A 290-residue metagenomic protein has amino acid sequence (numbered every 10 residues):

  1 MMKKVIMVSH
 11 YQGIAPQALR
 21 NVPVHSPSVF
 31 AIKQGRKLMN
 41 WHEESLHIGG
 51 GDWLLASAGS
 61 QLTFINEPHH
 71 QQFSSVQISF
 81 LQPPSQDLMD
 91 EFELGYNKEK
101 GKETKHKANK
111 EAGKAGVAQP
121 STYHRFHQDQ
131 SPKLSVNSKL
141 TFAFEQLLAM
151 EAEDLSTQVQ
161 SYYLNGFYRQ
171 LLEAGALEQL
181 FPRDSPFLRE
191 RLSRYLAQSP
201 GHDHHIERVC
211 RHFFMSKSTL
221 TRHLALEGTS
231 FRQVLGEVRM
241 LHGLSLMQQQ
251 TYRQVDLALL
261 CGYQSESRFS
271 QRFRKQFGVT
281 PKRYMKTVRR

Functional and structural regions predicted by a protein language model:
M2-R125: N-terminal regulatory/effector-sensing and dimerization cores that precede helix-turn-helix DNA-binding domains
G51, L220, R268-F269, F273: Short hydrophobic/aromatic patch on the recognition helix
N109, H124-V136, E151-N165, R169-R208 (+3 more regions): Short, Lys/Arg-enriched, Trp-marked, Pro/Gly-tolerant hinge/linker segments that flank
E207, S218, R253-V255, S267: Residues within helix-turn-helix
R211, R222, L259, K275: Alpha-helical residues within the helix-turn-helix
L226-S265, K286-R290: Terminal helix-turn-helix DNA-binding modules in bacterial transcription factors
L259, S265-S267, Q271, F277: C-terminal structured interaction module
Q271-R290: …primarily DNA-binding HTH/wHTH and HhH modules…
